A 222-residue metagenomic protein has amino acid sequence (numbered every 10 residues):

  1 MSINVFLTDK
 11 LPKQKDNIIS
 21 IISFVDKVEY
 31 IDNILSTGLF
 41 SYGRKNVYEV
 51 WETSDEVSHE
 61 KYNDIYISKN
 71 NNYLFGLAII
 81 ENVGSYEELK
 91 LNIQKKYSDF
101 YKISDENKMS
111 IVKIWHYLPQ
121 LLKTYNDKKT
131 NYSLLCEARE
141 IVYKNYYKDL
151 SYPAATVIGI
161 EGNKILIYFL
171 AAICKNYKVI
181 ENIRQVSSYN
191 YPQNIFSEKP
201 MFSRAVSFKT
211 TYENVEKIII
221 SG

Functional and structural regions predicted by a protein language model:
M1-W115, L122-G222: N-terminal presequence-like segments and the immediate start of the first folded domain
